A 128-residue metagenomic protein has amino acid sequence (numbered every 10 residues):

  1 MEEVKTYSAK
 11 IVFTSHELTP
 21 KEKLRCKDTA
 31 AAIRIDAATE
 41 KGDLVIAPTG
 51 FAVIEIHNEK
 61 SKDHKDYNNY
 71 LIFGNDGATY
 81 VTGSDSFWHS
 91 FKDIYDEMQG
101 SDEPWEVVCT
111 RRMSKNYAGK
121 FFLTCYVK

Functional and structural regions predicted by a protein language model:
M1-G77, Y126-K128: OB-fold ssDNA-binding interfaces and closely related basic DNA-contact patches used across DNA replication/repair
E55-E59, F91-D93, A118: Generic local-structure boundary detector
F73, G83-S84, T110: Short His-Asn-centered micro-motif
Y80-F91: GIY-YIG-like beta-to-alpha core
H89-C109: Short nucleic-acid-contacting surface segments enriched for D/E, G, S/T with interspersed K/R
T110-K128: OB-fold/S1-family single-stranded nucleic acid-binding modules
